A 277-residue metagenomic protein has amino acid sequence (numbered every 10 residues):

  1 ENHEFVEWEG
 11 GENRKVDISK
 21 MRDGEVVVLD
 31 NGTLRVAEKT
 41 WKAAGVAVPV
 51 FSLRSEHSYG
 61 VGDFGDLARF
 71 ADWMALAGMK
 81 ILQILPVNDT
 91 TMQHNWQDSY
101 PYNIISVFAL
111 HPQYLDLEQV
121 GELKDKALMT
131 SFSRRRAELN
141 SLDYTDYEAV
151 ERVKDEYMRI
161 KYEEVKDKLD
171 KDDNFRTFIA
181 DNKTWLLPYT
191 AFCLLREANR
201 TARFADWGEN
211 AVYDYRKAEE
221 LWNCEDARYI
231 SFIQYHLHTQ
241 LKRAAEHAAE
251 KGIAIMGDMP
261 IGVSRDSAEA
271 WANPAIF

Functional and structural regions predicted by a protein language model:
E1-D30, W73, W96-S99: Alpha-glucan (starch/glycogen) binding determinants
V27-K39: Basic K/R-rich, polyanion-interacting modules in nucleoproteins and related proteins
E38-P274: Acidic/aromatic-lined carbohydrate-recognition and catalytic surfaces of CAZymes acting on diverse glycans
F277: Conserved active-site neighborhood of enzyme catalytic/cofactor-binding cores
